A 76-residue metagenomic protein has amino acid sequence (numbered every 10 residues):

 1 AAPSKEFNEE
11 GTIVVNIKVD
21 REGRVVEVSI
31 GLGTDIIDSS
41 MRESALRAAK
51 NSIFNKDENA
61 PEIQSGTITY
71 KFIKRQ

Functional and structural regions predicted by a protein language model:
A1-E6: Short, basic/aromatic recognition patches
F7, R75-Q76: Intrinsically disordered terminal and processing segments
N8-V14, R21-I63: A short, well-structured alpha-helical segment
I17-V19, F72: Hydrophobic beta-strand positions in extracellular immunoglobulin-like domains
T67-R75: Short, low-complexity, Pro/Ser/Thr/Gly-rich segments in the mature regions of secreted, periplasmic
